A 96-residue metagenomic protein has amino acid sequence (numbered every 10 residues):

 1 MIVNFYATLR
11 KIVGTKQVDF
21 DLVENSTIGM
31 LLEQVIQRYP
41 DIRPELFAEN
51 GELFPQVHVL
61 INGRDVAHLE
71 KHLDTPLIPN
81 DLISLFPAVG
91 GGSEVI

Functional and structural regions predicted by a protein language model:
M1-I96: Ubiquitin-like/PB1-type beta-grasp interaction modules and other compact soluble beta-rich domains
